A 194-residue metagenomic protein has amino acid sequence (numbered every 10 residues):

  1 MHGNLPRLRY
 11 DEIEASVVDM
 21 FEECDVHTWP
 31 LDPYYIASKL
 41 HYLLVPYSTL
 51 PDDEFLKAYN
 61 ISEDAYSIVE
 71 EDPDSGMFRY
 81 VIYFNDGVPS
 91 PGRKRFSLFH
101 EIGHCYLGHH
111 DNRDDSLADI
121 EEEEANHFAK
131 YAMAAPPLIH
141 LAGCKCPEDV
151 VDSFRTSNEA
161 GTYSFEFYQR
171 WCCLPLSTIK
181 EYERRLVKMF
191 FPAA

Functional and structural regions predicted by a protein language model:
M1-A194: Active-site hotspot residues in diverse enzymes, especially metal/ion-binding acidic/histidine motifs
